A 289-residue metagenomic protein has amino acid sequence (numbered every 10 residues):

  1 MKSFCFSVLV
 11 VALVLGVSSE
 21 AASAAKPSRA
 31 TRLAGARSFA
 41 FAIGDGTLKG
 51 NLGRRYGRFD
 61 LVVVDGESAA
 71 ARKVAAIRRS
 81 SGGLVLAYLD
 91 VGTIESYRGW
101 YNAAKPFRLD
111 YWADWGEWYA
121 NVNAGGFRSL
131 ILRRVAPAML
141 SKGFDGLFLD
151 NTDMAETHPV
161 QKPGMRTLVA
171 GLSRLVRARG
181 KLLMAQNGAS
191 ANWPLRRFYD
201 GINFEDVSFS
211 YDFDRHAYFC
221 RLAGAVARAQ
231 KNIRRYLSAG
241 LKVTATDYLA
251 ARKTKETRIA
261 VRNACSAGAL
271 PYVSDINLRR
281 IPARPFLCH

Functional and structural regions predicted by a protein language model:
M1-F4: Positively charged n-region of N-terminal signal peptides that target proteins for export
S7-G16: Bacterial N-terminal signal peptides
S19-A25: Signal peptide processing junction and immediate N-terminal pro/mature segment of secreted/exported proteins
A25-H289: Glycan-processing catalytic domains of CAZymes
